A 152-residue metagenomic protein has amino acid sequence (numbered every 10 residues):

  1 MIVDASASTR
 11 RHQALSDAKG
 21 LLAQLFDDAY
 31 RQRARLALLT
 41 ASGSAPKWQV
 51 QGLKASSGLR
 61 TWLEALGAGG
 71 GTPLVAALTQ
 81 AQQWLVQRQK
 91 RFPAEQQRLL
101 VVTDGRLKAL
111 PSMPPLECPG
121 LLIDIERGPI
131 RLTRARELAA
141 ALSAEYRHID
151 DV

Functional and structural regions predicted by a protein language model:
M1-G52, A77-L78, Q97-V102: Von Willebrand factor
Q13, A29, L85-Q89, L142 (+1 more regions): Conserved NTP-handling cores and scaffolds of large molecular machines
A14-A18, G52-K54, P114-E117, R136-L138: Short, glycine/charged-enriched secondary-structure capping and boundary segments
Q32, P93-E95, A140: Short flexible coil/turn linkers enriched for glycine and charged/polar residues that connect secondary-structure
P46, K54-Q97, R106, D124-T133: Von Willebrand factor
G105-D150: VWA/integrin I-like adhesion module and closely mimicked acidic/polar interface patches used
